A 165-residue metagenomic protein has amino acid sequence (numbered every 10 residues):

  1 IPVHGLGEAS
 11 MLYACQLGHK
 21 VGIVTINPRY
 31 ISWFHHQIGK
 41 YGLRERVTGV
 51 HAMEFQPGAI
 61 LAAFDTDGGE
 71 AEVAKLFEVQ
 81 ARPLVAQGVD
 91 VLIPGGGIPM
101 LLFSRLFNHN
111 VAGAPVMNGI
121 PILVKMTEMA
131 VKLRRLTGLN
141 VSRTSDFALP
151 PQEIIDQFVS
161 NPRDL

Functional and structural regions predicted by a protein language model:
I1, G18-K20, E45-T48, Q87-V89 (+1 more regions): Short coil/turn connectors at secondary-structure junctions
I1-L17, N108-T127: Short, acidic/small-residue loops that bind anionic groups at enzyme active sites
L6-E8, I26-N27, M53, G95-G97 (+1 more regions): Fold-independent oxyanion-binding glycine-rich loops and adjacent beta-strand/coil segments at enzyme active sites
L12, H35, K75-E78, R82 (+2 more regions): Amphipathic, non-transmembrane alpha-helical secondary structure
C15-A52, M126-L165: Short, glycine-/small-residue-rich phosphate/pyrophosphate-handling segment
R29, Q37-G96, S104: Active-site rim beta-loop-alpha module in soluble metabolic enzymes
V89-D90, G95-L102, H109, V116-V141: C-terminal and late-domain segments of enzyme folds
